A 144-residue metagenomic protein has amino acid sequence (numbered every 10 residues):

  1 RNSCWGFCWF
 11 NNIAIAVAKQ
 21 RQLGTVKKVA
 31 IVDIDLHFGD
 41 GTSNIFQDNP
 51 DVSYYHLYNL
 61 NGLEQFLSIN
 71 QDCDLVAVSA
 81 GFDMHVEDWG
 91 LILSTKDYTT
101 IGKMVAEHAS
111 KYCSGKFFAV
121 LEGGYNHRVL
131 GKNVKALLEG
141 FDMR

Functional and structural regions predicted by a protein language model:
R1-R144: A general "terminal functional-core" signal
